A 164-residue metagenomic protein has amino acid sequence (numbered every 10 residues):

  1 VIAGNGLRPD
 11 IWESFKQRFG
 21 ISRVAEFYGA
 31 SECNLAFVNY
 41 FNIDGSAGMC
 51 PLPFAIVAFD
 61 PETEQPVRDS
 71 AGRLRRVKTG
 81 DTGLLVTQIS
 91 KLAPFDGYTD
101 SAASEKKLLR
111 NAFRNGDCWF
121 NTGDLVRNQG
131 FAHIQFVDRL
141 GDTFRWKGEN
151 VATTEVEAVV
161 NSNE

Functional and structural regions predicted by a protein language model:
V1-D60, P94, A102: Gly/Ser/Thr-rich phosphate-binding loop
I11-W12, A71-R73, R114, E157: A generic local structural motif
R18, T79, N163-E164: Alpha-helix termination/capping residues and helix-transition junctions
G29, L35, G83-E164: AMP-binding/adenylate-forming catalytic core of the ANL superfamily
D44-G48, R75-R76, G116-C118: Short Gly/Pro-enriched turn/cap motifs at secondary-structure boundaries
I56-Q88, P94-G97, F131: Conserved beta-loop-beta connector loops within the AMP-binding
